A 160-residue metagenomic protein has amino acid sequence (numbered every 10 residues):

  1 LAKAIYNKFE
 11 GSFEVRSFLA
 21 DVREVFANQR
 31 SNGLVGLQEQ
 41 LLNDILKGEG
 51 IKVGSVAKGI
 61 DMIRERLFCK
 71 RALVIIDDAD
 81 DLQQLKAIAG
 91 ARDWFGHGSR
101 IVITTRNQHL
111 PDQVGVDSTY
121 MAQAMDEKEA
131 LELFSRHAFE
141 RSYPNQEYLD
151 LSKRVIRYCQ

Functional and structural regions predicted by a protein language model:
L1-D61: Post-nucleotide-binding-loop coupling segment downstream of the phosphate-binding loop, primarily in RecA-like P-loop
A2, R16, S31-E39, V56-I60 (+6 more regions): Generic preference for well-ordered alpha-helical elements
I5, V22, I45, I75 (+3 more regions): Hydrophobic aliphatic residue packing
N7-E14, A57-M125: A conserved switch/coupling segment of P-loop NTPase cores
E10, E14, F18, E24 (+8 more regions): Short amphipathic alpha-helices and their capping/turn residues within compact interaction modules
L41-G54, H97-S99, N107-Q160: Non-catalytic, charged helical/coil tracts that couple and regulate nucleotide-powered enzyme cores
